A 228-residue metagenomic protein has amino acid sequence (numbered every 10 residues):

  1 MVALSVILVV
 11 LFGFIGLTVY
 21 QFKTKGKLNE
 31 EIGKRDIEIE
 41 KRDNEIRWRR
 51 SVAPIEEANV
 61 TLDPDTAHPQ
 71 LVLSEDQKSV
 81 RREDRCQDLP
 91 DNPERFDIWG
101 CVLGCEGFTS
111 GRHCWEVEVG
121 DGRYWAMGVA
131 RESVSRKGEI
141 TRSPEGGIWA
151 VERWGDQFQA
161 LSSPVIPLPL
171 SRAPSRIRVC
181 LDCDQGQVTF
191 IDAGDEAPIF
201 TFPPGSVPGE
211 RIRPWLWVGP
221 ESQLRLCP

Functional and structural regions predicted by a protein language model:
M1-P228: Beta-rich ligand-recognition domains in immune and ubiquitin systems
